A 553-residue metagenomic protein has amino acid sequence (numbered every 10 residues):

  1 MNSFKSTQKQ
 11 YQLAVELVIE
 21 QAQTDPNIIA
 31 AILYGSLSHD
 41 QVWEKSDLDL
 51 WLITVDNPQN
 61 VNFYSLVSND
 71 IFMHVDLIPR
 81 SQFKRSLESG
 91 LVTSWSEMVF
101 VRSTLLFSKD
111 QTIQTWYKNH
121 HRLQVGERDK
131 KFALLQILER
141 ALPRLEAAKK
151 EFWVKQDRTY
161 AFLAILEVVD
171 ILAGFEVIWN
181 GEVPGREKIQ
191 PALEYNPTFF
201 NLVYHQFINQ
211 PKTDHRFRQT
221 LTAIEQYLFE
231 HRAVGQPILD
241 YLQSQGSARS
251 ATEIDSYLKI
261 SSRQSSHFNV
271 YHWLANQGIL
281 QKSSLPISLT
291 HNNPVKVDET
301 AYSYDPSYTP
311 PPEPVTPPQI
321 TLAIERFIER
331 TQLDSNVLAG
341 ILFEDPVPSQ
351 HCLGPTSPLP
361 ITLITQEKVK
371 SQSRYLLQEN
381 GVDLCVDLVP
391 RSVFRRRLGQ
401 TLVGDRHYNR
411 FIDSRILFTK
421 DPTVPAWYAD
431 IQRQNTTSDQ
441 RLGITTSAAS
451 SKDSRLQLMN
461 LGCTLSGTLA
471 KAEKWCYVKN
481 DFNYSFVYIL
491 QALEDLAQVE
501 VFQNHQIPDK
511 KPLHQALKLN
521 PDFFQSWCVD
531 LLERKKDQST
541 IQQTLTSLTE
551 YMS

Functional and structural regions predicted by a protein language model:
M1-I29, D298-I341: Helical scaffold of the NTase/Pol beta-like nucleotidyltransferase catalytic core
N2-S3, T7, L13, S68-D157 (+3 more regions): Conserved NTP/Mg2+-binding pocket subregion across the NTase superfamily
K9, D129-Y308, S447-S553: Conserved nucleotidyltransferase catalytic core and NTase-mimicking acidic/glycine-rich helix/loop elements in nucleic
V15, Q59, S266-H267, K370: Generic non-transmembrane alpha-helix signal with a bias for helix starts/N-cap capping motifs
Q21, S46, F175, S357 (+1 more regions): Short alpha-helical functional segments enriched in proximate histidine and acidic residues
Q23, F100, Q243, L274-A275 (+2 more regions): Alpha-helix boundary recognition
I32-I78, A339-R391: Catalytic metal-binding acidic patch
Q41-W43, R85-S86, N292-V295, S349-L353 (+1 more regions): Short, solvent-exposed polar/charged micro-motifs at secondary-structure junctions
